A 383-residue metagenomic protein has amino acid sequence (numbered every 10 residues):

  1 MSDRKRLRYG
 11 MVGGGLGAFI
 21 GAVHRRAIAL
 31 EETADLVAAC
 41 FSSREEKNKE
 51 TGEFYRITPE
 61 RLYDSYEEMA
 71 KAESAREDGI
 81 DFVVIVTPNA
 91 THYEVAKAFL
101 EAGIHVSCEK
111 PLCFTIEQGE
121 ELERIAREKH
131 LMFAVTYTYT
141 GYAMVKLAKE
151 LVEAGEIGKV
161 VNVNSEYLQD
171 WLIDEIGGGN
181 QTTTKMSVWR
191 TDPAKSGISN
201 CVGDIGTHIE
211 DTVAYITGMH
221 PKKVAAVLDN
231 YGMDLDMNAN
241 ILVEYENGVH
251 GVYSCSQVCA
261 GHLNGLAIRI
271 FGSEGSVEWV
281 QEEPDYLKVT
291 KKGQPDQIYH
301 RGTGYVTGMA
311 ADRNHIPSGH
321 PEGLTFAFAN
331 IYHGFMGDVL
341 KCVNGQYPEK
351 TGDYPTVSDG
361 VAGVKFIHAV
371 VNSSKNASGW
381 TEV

Functional and structural regions predicted by a protein language model:
M1-I57: N-terminal Rossmann-like dinucleotide-binding module
M1-R6, V84, G334-V383: C-terminal helix-rich "cap/oligomerization" subdomain common to oxidoreductases
A38, F82, N162: Short, Asp-centered acidic motifs that coordinate Mg2+ and/or phosphate in catalytic or ligand-binding sites
R61-I80: A structured beta-alpha segment of the ubiquitous adenosine-cofactor-binding alpha/beta core
F82, P88-T140, G155: Beta-strand-loop-alpha-helix segment that lines the small-molecule cofactor/substrate pocket of alpha/beta enzymes
T138, T182, M186, Y215 (+2 more regions): C-terminal glycine/acidic-rich active-site capping loop/insertion
Y139-M233, L287, A377: Predominantly a Rossmann-like dinucleotide-binding segment in NAD(P)-dependent oxidoreductases
G203-D285: Glycine-rich, aromatic-lined ligand/substrate-binding cores of catalytic and carbohydrate-binding domains
